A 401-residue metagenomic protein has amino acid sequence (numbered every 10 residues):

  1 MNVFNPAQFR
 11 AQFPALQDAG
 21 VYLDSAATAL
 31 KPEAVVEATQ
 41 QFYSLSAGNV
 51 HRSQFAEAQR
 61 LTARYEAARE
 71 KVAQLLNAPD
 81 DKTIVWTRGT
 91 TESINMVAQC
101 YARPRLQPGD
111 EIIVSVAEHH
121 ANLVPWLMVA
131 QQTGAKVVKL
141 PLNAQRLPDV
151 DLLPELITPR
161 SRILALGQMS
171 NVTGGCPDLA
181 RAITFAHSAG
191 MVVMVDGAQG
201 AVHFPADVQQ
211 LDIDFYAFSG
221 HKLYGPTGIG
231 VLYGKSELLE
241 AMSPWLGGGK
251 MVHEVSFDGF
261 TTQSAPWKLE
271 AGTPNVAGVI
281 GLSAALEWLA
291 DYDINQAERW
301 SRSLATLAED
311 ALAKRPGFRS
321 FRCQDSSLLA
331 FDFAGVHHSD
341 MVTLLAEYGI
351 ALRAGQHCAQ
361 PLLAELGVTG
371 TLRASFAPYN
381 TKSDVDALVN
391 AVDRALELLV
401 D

Functional and structural regions predicted by a protein language model:
M1-D401: Pyridoxal 5′-phosphate
